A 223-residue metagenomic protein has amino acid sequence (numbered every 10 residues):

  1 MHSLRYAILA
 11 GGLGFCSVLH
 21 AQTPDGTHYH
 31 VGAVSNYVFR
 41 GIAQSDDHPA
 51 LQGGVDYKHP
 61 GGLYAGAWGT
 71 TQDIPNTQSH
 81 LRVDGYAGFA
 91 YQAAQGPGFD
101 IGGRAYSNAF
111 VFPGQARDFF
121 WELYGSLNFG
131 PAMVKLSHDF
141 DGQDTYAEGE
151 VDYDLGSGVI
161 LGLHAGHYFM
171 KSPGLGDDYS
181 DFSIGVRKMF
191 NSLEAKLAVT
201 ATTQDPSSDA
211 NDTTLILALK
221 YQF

Functional and structural regions predicted by a protein language model:
M1-G26, F223: Cleavable N-terminal export/targeting peptides
Q22-D73, P131: Short glycine/proline- and aromatic-enriched beta-strand/turn motifs that initiate or cap beta-hairpins
D25, D47-L51, S79-V83, R117-L123 (+4 more regions): Residues that define the transmembrane beta-barrel architecture of outer-membrane proteins
T27-Y29, G61-A67, Q95-I101, F129-L136 (+2 more regions): Repeated loop/turn-to-beta-strand initiation elements of outer-membrane beta-barrel proteins
S35, Y57-H59, F89-Y91, A105 (+6 more regions): Residue-level signature of outer-membrane beta-barrel architecture
A43, P60-P97, I101-R117: Surface-exposed loop and membrane-interface regions of Gram-negative outer-membrane beta-barrel proteins
Q115-K171: Detector for outer-membrane/organellar transmembrane beta-barrel domains, recognizing the amphipathic beta-strand
G130, I184-L193, V199, A210-F223: Outer-membrane beta-barrel "beta-signal"
